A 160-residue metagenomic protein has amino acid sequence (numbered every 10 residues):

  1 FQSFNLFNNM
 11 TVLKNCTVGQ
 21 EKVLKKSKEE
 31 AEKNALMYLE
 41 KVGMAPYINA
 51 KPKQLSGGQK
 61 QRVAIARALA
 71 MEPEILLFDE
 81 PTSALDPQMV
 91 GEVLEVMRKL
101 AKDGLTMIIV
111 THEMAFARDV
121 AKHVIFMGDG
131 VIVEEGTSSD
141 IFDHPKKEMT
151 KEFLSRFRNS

Functional and structural regions predicted by a protein language model:
M10-V18: Short coil-to-helix segment of the ABC ATPase nucleotide-binding domain corresponding to the Q-loop/switch region
K51-L55, Q59: Conserved ABC ATPase signature
A70-E74: A short, proline-enriched helix->beta-strand linker immediately N-terminal to the Walker B motif in ABC-type P-loop
L76-D79: Catalytic Walker B motif of ABC-type/P-loop ATPase nucleotide-binding domains
P87-M89: Helix N-cap at the start of a conserved alpha-helix in ABC-type nucleotide-binding domains
E135-G136: ABC ATPase "signature
